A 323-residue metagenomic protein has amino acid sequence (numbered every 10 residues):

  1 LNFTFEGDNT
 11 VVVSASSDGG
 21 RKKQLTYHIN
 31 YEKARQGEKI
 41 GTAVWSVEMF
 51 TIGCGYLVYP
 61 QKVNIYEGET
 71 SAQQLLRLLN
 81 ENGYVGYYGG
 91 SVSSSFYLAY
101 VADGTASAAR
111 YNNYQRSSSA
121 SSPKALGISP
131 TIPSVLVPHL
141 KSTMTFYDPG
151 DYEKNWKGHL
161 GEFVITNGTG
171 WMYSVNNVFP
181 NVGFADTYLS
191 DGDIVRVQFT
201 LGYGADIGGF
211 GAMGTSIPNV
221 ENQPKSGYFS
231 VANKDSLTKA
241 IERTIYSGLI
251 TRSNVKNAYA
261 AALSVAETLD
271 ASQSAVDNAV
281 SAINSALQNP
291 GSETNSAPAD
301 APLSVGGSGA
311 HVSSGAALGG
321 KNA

Functional and structural regions predicted by a protein language model:
L1-N322: Ubiquitin-like/PB1-type beta-grasp interaction modules and other compact soluble beta-rich domains
